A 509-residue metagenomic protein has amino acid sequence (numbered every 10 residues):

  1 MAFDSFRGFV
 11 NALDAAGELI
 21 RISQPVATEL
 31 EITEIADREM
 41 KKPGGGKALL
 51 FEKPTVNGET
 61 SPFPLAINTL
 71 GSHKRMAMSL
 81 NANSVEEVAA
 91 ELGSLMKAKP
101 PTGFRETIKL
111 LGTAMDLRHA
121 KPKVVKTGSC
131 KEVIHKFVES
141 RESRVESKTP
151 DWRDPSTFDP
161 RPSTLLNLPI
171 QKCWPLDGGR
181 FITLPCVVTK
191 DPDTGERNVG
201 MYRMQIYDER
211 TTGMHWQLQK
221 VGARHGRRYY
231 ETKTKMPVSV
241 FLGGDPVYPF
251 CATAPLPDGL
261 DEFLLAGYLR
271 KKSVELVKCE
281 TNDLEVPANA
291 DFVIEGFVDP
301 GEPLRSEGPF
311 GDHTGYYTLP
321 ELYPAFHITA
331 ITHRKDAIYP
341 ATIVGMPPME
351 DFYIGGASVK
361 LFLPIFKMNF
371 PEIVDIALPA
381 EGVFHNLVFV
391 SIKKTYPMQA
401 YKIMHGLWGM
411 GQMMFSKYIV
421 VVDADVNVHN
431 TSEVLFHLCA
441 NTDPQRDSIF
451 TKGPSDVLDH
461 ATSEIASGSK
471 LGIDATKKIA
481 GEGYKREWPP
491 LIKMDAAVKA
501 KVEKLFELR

Functional and structural regions predicted by a protein language model:
M1-E139, P150-P309, H313-A325, T329-R509: Extended, highly charged
R141-S143: Short, low-complexity, intrinsically disordered N-terminal modules that encode targeting/processing signals
